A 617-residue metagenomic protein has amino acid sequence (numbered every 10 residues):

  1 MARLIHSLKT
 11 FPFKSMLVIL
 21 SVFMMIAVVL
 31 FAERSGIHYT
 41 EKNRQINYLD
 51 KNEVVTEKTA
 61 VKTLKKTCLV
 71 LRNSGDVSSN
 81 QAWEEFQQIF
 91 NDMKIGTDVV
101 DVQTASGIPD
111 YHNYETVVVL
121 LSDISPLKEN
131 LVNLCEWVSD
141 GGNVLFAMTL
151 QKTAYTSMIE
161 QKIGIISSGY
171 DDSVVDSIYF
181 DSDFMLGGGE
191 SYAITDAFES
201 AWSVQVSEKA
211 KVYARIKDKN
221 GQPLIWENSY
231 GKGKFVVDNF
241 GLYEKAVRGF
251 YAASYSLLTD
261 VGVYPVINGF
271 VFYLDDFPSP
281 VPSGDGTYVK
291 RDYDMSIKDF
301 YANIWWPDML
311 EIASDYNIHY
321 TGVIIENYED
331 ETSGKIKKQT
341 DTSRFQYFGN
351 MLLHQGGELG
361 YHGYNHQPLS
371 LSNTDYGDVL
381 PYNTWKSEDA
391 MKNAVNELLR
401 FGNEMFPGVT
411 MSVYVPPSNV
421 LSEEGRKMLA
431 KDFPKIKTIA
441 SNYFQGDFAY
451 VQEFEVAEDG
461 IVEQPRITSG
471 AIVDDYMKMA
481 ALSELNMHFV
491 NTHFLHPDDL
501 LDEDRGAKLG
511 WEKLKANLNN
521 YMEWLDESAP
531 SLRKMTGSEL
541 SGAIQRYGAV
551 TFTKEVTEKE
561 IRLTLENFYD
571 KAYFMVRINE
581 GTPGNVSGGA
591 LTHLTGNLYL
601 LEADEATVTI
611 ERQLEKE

Functional and structural regions predicted by a protein language model:
V18, V22-F23, S387-E458: Catalytic domains of cell-wall/extracellular-matrix polysaccharide-remodeling enzymes, centered on de-N-acetylation
L64-C68, N143, F198-G269: A glycine-centered loop/beta-turn motif at secondary-structure junctions
K66-S74, V138-D140, F146-M158, S314-E424 (+2 more regions): Metal-dependent polysaccharide deacetylase catalytic core of the NodB/CE4 family, i.e., the active-site-bearing domain
G75-K152: Helical hinge/lid and interdomain linker segments adjacent to catalytic or ligand-binding clefts that mediate domain
S125-S191: A glycine-rich, often tryptophan-bearing local segment used as a flexible ligand/cofactor-contacting loop or short
K128-E129, T595-E617: C-terminal beta-strand-rich structural cap/linker in extracellular carbohydrate-active enzymes
N239-L242, V261-Y264, N268-V281, A313 (+4 more regions): Catalytic grooves of carbohydrate-active enzymes
Y243-A253, L258-M351, Q355: Active-site beta->alpha N-cap acidic-glycine motif
